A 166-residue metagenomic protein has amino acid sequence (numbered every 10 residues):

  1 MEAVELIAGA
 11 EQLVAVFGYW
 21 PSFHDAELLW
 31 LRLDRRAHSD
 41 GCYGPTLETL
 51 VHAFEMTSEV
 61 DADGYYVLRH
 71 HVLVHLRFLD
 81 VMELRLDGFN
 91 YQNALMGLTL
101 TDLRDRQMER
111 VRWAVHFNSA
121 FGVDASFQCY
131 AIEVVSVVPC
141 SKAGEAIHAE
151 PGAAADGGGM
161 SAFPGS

Functional and structural regions predicted by a protein language model:
M1-S166: Surface-exposed, interaction-prone regions used to assemble/regulate multi-protein complexes
